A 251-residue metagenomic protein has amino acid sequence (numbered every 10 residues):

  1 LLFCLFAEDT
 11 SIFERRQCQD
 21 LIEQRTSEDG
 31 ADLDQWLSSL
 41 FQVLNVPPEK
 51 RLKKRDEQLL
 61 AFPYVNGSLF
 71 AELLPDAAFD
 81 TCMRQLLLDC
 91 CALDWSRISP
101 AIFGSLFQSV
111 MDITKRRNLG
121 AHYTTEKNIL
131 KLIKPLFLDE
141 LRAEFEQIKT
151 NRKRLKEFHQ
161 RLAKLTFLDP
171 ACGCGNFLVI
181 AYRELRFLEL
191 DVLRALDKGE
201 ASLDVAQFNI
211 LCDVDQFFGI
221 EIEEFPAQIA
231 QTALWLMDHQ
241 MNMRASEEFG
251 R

Functional and structural regions predicted by a protein language model:
L1-E184, Q216, I220-I229: Preference for the N-terminal adenyl/adenosyl cofactor-binding alpha/beta module
E14-L21, E144-A163, L185-D215, D238-R251: Flexible phosphate/Mg2+-sensing switch loops adjacent to catalytic phosphate-binding sites
M83, M111, M237, M241-M243: Detector for methionine-enriched segments
P226, Q231-W235, H239: Glycine-rich phosphate-binding loop and adjoining beta1-alpha1-beta2 segment of Rossmann-like nucleotide-binding folds
